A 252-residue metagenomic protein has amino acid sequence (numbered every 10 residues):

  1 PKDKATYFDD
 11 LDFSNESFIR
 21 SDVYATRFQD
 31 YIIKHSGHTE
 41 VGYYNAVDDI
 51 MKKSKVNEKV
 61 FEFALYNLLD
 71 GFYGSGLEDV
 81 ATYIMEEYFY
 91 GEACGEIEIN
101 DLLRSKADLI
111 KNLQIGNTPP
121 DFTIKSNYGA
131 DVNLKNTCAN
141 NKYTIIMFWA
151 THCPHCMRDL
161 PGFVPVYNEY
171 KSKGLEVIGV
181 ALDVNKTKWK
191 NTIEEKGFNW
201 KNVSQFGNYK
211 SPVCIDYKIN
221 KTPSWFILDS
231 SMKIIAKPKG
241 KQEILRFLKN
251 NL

Functional and structural regions predicted by a protein language model:
P1-A130: Oxidative protein folding and maturation machinery
T118, K142, N220-T222: Short, small/polar residue-rich loop motifs at catalytic or cofactor-binding pockets
I124-N127, T144, H152-H155, Y167-Y170: C-terminal substrate/ligand-recognition segments
N133-F163, E176-V177: Short active-site neighborhood of thiol/selenol oxidoreductases, capturing the structured segment around
F148, I178-L182, V203: The conserved SAM/SAH-binding core of class I Rossmann-like methyltransferase domains, concentrating on the hydrophobic
R158-K196, Y209-V213: Structural microenvironment flanking redox-active thiols in thiol-disulfide oxidoreductases
F198, Q205-K249: Thiol/disulfide oxidoreductase modules built on the thioredoxin-like
